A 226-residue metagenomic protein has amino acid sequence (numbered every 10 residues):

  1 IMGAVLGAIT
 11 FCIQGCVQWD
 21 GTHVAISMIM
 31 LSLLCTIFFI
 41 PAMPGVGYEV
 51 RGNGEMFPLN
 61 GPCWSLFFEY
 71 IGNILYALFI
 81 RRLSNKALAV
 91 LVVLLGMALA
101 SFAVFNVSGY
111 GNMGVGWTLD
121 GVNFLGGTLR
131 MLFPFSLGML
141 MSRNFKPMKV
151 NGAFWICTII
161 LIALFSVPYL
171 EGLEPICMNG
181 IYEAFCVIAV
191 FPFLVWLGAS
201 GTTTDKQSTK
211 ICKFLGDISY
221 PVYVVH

Functional and structural regions predicted by a protein language model:
M2-G3, A87-N106, I156-L164: Small-polar-interrupted transmembrane alpha-helices in polytopic inner-membrane proteins
G3-F68, L99-G114, G121, C186-A199: Membrane-interface helix-loop-helix regions
A4, I74-L75, N144: Generic hydrophobic alpha-helical membrane-span motif
I9, G45-E49, F79-L83, G114-V225: Alpha-helical transmembrane segments in multi-pass integral membrane proteins
C12-I13, L83-K86, L99-A100, R143: A short hydrophobic/aromatic micro-motif that marks alpha-helical segments and, especially, helix-coil
I26-S27, L91-G96, G152, Y182-C186: Alpha-helical transmembrane segments of integral membrane proteins, especially early/N-terminal helices
E55-I80, G127, M131-S136: Function-critical hydrophobic alpha-helical transmembrane segments in multi-pass membrane proteins
N73, A87, W196: Glycine-centered loop/turn positions within well-structured domains that cap or flank conserved ligand/cofactor-binding
